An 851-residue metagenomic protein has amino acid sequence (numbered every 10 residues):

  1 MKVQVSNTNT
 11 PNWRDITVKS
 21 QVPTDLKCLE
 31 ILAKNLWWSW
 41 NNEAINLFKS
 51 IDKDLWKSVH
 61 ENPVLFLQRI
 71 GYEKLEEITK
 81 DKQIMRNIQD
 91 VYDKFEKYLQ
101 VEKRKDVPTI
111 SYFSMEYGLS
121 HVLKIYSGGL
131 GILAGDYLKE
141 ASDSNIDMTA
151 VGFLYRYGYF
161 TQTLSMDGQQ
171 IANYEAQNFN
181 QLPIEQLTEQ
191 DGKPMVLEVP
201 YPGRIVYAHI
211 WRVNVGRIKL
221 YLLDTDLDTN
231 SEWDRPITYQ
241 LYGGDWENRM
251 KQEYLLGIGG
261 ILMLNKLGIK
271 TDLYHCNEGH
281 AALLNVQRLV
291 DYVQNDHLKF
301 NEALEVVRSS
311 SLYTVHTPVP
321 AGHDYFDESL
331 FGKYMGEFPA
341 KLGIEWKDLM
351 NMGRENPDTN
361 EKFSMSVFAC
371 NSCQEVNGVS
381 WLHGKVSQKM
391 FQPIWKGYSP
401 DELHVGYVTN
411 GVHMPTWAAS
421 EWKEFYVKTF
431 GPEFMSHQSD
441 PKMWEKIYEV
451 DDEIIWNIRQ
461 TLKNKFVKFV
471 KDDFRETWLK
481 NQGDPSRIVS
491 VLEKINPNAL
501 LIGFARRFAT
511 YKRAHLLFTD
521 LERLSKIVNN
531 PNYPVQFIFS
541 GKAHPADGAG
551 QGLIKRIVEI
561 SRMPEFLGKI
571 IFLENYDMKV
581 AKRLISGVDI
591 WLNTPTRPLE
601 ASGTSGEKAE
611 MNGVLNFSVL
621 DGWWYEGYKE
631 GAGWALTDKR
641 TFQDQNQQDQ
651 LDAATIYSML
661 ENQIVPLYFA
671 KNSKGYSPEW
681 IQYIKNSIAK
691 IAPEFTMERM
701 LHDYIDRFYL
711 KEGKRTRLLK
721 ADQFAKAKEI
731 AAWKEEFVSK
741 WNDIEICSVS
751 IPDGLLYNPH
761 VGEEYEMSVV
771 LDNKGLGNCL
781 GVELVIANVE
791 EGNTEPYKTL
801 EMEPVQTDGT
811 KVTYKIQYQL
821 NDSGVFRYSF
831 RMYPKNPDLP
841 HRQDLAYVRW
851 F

Functional and structural regions predicted by a protein language model:
M1-F851: Catalytic cores of carbohydrate-active enzymes across secretory and cytosolic contexts
